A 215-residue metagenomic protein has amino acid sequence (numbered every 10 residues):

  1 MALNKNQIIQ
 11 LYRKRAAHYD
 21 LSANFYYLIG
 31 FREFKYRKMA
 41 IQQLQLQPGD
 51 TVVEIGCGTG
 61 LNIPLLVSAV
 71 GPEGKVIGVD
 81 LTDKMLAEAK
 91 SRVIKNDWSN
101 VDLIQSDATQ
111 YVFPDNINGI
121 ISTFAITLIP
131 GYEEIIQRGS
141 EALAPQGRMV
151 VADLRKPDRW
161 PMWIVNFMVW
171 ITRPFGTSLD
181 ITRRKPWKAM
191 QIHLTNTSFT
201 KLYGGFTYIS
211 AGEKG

Functional and structural regions predicted by a protein language model:
M1-Q45, L61, L65, E88 (+1 more regions): Conserved class I S-adenosyl-L-methionine
N6-Q7, I29, V150-Y203: C-terminal alpha-helical "lid/dimerization" subdomain adjacent to the S-adenosyl-L-methionine
D50, G74, G147: Glycine-centered, small-residue-biased loops immediately flanking beta-strands in adenine/cofactor-binding cores
V53-Q110: Class I SAM-dependent methyltransferase SAM/SAH-binding core
G71, I129-P130, L143-A144: Helix-to-beta-strand junctions that scaffold the AdoMet/dcAdoMet cofactor pocket in Class I SAM-dependent enzymes
T109-I120: A short acidic, Gly/Pro-enriched loop at the edge of an enzyme's catalytic core that lines a small-molecule cofactor
N118-Y132: A short SAM/SAH-binding and catalytic strip from SAM-dependent methyltransferases
E133-P145: A short glycine-rich, Lys/Arg-flanked "PGG" loop and its adjoining helix->strand segment in the class I
